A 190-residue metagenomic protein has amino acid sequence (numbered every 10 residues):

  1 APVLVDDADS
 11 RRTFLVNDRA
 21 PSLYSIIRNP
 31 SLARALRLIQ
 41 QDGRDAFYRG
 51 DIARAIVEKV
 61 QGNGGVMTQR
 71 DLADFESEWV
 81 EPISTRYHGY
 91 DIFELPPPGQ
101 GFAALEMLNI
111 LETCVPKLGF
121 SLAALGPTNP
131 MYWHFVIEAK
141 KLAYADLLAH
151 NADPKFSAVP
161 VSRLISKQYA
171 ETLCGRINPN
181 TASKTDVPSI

Functional and structural regions predicted by a protein language model:
A1-R49, A53-G99, I165, T172-S183: Noncatalytic scaffold domains of N-terminal-nucleophile
D18, K117-I190: Internal maturation/activation junctions in enzymes
Q40-G43, V115, L147: Structural motif corresponding to the C-terminal cap of alpha-helices
P98, T113, A149: Short loop/turn segments at secondary-structure transitions that flank enzyme active sites
F102: Flexible, polar/acidic helix-loop-strand segments at domain edges
E106: Protein kinase glycine-rich loop
N109-V115: Active-site proximal helix-loop segment of RNase H-like, two-metal nucleases, encompassing DDE(D)
